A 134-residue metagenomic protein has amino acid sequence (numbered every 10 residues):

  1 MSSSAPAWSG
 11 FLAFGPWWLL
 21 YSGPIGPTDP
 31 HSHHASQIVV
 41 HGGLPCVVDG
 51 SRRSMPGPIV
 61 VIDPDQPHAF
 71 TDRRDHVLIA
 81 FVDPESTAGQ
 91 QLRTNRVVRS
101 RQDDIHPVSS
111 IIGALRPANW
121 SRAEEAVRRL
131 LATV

Functional and structural regions predicted by a protein language model:
M1-Q37, H41-V134: Alpha-helical bundle regulatory/interaction domains
